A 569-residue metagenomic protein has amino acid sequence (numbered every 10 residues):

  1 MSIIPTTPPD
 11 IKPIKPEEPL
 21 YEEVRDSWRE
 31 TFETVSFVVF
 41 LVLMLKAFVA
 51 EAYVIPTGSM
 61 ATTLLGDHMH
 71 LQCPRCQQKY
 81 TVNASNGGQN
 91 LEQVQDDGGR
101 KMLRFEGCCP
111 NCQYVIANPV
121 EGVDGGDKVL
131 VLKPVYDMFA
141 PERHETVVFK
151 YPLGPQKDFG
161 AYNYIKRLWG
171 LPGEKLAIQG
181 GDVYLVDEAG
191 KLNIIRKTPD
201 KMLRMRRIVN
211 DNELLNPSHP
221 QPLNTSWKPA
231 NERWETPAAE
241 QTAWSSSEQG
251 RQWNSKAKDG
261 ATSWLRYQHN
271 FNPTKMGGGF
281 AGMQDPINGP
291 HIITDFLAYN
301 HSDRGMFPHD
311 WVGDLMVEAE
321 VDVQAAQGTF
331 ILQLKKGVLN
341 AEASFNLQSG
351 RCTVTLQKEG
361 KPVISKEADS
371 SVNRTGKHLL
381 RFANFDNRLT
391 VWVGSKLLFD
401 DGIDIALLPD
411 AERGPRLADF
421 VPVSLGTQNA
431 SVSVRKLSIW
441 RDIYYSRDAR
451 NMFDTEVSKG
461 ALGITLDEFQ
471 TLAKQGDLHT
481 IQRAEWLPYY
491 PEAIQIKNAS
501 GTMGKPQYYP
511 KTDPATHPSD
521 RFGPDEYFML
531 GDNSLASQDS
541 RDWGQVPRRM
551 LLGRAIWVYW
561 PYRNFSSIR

Functional and structural regions predicted by a protein language model:
M1-R569: Extended hydrophobic leader/signal-anchor segments used for secretion and membrane insertion
